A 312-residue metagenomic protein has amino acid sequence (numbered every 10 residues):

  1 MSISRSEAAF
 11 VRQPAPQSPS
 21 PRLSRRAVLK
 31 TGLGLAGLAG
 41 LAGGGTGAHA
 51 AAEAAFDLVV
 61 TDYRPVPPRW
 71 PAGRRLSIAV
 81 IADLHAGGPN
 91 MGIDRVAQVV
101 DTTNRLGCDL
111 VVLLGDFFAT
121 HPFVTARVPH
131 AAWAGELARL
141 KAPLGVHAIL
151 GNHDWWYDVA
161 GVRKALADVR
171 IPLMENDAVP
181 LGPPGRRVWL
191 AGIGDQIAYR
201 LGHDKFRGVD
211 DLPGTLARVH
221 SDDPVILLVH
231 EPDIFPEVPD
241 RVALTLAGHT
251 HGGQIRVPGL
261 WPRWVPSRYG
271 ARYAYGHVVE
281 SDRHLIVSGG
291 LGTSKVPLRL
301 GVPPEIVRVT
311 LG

Functional and structural regions predicted by a protein language model:
M1-L23: N-terminal secretory signal peptides
L23-L41: N-terminal export leaders
A42-R74, Q98: C-terminal segment of N-terminal export signals and the immediately downstream linker at the start of the mature
P67-I78, V179-G192, V279-H284: Beta-strand-turn-beta hairpins that frame and shape the catalytic cleft of phosphate-ester-processing enzymes
S77-V162, V169: Membrane-embedded segments
I81-A82, V111-D116, G145-N152, M174-N176 (+3 more regions): Active-site neighborhood of phospho(di)ester-bond hydrolases with catalytic His/Asp-centered motifs
K164, D168-I171, D177, P183-L228 (+2 more regions): Binuclear metal-dependent hydrolase catalytic cores centered on His/Asp/Glu-rich metal-binding motifs
P232-T310: Conserved beta-sheet core of the metallophosphoesterase superfamily
